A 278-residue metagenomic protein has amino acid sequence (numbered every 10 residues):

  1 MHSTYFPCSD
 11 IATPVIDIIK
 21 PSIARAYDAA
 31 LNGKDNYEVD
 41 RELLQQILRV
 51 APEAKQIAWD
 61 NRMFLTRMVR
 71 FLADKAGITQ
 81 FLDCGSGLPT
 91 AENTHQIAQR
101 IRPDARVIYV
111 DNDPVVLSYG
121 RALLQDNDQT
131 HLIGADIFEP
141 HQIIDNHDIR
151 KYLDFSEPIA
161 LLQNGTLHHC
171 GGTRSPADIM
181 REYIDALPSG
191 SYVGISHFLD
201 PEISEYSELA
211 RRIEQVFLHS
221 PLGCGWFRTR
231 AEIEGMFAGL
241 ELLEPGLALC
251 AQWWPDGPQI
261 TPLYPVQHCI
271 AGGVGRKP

Functional and structural regions predicted by a protein language model:
M1-A135, E139-H141, D145-L153, C269: Rossmann-like AdoMet
Y27, E241-W254: Conserved S-adenosyl-L-methionine
Q125, P188, A238: Short conserved AdoMet
I137-F138, H147-A177, Y183: A short SAM/SAH-binding and catalytic strip from SAM-dependent methyltransferases
I159-Q163, I179-D200: Conserved beta-strand signature within the Rossmann-like core of class I S-adenosyl-L-methionine
S207-T229: Conserved Class I S-adenosyl-L-methionine
G223-L247: Short alpha-helix
G246, W253-P278: Core SAM-dependent methyltransferase catalytic element
